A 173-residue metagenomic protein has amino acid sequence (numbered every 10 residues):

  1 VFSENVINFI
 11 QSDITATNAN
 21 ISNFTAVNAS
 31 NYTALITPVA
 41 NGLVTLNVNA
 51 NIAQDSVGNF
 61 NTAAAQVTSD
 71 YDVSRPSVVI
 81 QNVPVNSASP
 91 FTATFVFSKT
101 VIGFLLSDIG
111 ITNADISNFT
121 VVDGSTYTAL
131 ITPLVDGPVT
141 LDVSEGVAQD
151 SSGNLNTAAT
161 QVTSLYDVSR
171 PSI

Functional and structural regions predicted by a protein language model:
V1-I173: Non-catalytic beta-sheet/beta-sandwich ligand-binding modules that flank or precede catalytic cores
